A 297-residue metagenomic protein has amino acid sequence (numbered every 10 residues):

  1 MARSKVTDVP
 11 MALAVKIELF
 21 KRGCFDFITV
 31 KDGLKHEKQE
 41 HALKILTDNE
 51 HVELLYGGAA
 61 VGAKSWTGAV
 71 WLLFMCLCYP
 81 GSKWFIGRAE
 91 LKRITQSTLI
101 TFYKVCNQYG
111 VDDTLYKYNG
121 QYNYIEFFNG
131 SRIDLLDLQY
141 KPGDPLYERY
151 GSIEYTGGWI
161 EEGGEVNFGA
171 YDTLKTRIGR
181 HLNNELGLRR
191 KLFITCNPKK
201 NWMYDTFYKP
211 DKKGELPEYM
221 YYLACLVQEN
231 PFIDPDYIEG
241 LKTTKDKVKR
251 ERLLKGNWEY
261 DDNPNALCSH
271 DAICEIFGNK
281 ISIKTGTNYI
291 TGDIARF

Functional and structural regions predicted by a protein language model:
M1-E53: Pre-P-loop entry segment of helicase/translocase ATPase cores
V61-G62: Walker A (P-loop) phosphate-binding loop of P-loop NTPases
S65-P80: Walker A/P-loop NTP-binding motif
S82-F102: Conserved Walker A/P-loop ATP-binding site and its immediately adjacent core in helicase/helicase-like ATPase domains
T95-T156: Inter-Walker segment of RecA-like/P-loop motor cores
E161-E162: Walker B catalytic acidic pair
E165-D236, G240, T244: ASCE P-loop NTPase helicase motor core
N230-A295: ATPase catalytic-site recognition across NTP-hydrolyzing enzymes
